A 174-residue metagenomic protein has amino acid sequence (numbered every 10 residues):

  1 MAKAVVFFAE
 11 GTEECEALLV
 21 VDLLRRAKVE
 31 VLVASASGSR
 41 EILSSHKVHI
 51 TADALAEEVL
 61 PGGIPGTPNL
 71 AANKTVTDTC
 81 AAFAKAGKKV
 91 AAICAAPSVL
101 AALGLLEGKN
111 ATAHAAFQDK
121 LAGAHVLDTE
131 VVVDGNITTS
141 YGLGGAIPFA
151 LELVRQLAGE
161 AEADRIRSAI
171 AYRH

Functional and structural regions predicted by a protein language model:
A2-T12, R26-S35, D53-H174: Active-site-adjacent pocket-lining segments in enzyme domains
T12-A17, E41: Short N-terminal binding/cap micro-motifs at the start of the first secondary-structure element
L18, S35-G38: Short glycine/proline-centered loop/turn elements that form peptide/ligand docking sites
L23: Rossmann-fold NAD(P)-dependent oxidoreductase module
L43-A52: A cross-family phosphate/adenosyl-ligand binding-site feature
